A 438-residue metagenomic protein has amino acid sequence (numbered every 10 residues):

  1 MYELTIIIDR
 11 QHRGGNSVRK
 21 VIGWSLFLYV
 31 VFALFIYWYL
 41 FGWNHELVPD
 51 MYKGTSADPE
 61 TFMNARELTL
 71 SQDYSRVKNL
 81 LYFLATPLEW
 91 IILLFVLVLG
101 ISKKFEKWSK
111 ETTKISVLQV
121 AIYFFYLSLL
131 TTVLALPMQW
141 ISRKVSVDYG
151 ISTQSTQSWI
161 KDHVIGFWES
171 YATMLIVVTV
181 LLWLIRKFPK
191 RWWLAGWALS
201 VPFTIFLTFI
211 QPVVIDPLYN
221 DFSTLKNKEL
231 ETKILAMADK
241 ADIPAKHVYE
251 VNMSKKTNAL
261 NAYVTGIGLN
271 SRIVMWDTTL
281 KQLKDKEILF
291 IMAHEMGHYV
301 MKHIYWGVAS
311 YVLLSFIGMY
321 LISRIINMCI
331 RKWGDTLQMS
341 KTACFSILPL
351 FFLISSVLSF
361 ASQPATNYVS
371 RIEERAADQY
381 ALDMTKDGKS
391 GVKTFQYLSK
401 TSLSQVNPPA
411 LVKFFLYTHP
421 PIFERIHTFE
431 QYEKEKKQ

Functional and structural regions predicted by a protein language model:
M1-S17: Short, Lys/Arg-enriched N-terminal segments with co-localized hydrophobic residues within the first ~10-30 amino acids
G15-F27: N-terminal membrane topogenic signal
N16-R19, Q72-N79, S346, L350: Membrane-water interface of alpha-helical transmembrane segments
Y29, A33-L97, F105-T113, V117-M339 (+1 more regions): Polar-ligand-bearing catalytic/cofactor-coordination segments of membrane-embedded or membrane-tethered inner-membrane
R324, D335-S359, Q363: Loop-to-helix entry and N-terminal half of a specific, functionally important transmembrane alpha helix in multi-pass
